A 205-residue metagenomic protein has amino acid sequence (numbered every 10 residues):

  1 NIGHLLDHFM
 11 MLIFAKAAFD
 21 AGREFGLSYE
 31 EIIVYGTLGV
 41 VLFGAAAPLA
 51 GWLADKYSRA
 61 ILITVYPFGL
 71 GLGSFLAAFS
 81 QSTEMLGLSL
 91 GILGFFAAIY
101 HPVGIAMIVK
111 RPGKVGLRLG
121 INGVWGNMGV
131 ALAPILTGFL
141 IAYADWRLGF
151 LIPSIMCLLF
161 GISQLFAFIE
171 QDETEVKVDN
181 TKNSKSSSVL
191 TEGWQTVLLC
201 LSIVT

Functional and structural regions predicted by a protein language model:
L12, V40-P48, V130-A131: Residue-level signature of mid-helix packing/kink "hotspots" within the transmembrane helices of 12-pass Major
A18, G129-I141, G149: Small-residue (Gly/Pro/Ala) motifs that create kinks and tight helix-helix packing interfaces
G26, S58, F79-E84, G113: Helix-breaking motifs and short loop linkers at transmembrane-helix boundaries and internal kinks in secondary membrane
A45-Q81: Conserved MFS/SLC helix-loop-helix module at the cytosolic interface between two early adjacent transmembrane helices
G73, E84-I92: Paired small-residue
S89-G126: Cytoplasmic helix-loop-helix junction between adjacent transmembrane helices in 12-TM secondary transporters
S154-K177: C-terminal membrane-cytosol helix-exit motif in multi-pass small-molecule transporters
D172-C200: Juxtamembrane intracellular "pre-TM" segments in multi-pass secondary transporters
